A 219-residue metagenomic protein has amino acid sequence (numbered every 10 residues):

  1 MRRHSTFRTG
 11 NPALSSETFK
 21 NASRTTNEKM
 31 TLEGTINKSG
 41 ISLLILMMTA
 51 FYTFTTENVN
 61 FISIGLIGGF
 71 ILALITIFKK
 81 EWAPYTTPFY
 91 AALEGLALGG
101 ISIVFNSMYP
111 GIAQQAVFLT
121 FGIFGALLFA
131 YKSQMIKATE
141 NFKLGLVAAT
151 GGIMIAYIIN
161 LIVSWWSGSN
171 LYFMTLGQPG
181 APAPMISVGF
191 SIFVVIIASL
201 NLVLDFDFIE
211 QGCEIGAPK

Functional and structural regions predicted by a protein language model:
M1-K219: A hydrophobic alpha-helical transmembrane-helix feature that marks the membrane cores and membrane-interface segments
